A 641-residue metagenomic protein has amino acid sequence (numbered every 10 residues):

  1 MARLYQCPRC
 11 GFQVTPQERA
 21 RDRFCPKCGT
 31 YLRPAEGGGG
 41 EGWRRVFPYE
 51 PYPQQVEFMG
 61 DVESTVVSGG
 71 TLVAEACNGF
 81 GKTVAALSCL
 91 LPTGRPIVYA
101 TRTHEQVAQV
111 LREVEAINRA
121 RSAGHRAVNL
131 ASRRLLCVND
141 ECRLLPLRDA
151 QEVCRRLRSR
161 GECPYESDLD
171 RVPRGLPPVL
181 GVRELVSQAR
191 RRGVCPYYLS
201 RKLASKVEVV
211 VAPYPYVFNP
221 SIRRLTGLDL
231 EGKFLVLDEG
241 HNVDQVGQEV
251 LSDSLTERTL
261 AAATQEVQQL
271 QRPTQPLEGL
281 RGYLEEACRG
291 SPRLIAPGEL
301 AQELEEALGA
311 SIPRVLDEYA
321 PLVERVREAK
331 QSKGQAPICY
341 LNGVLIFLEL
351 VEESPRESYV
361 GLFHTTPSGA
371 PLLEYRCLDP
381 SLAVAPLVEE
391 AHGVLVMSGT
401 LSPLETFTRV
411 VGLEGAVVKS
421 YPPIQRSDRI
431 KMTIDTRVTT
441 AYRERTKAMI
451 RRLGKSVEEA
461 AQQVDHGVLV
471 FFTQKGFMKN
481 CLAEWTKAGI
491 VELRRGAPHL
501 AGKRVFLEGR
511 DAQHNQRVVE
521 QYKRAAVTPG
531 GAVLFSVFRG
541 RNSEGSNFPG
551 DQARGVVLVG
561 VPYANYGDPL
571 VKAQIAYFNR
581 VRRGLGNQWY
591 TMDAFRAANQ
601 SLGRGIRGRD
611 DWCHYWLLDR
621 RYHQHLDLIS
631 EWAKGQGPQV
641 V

Functional and structural regions predicted by a protein language model:
G37-V73: Conserved pre-motif I regulatory segment
G39-P53, G94-V210, F218, E278-E285 (+4 more regions): A substrate-engagement module of RecA-like helicase motors
V67-A86: Walker A/P-loop
P92, E105-R112, R192-V209, P213-R314 (+2 more regions): Signature of the SF2 helicase/ATPase Hel1-core->accessory helical subdomain module
L185-E208, P220-G227, E318-T440, E444-M449 (+1 more regions): A contiguous, basic/glycine-rich beta-loop/short-helix subdomain that forms a polymer-engagement track
T436-A448, F506-R621: Conserved RecA-like P-loop NTPase helicase motor core
V438-T473: Conserved interdomain hinge at the start of the Helicase C-terminal
T473-G509: Conserved helicase motor "Helicase C" RecA-like lobe of SF1/SF2 P-loop NTPases
